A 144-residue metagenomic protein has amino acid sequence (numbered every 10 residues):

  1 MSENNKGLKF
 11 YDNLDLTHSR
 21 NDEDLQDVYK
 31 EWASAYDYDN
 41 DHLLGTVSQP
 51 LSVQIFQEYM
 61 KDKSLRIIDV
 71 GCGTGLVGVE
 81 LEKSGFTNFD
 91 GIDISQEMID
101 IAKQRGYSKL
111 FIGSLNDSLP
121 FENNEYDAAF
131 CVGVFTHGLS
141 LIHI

Functional and structural regions predicted by a protein language model:
S2-Y59: Conserved class I S-adenosyl-L-methionine
M60-R66: Short helix-loop-beta connector
I68-S118: Class I SAM-dependent methyltransferase SAM/SAH-binding core
L119-A129: A short acidic, Gly/Pro-enriched loop at the edge of an enzyme's catalytic core that lines a small-molecule cofactor
C131-V134: A short beta-strand submotif of the Rossmann-like class I SAM-dependent methyltransferase core that lines
T136-G138: A short His-aromatic
I142-I144: Conserved small/polar residues in nucleotide/adenosyl-binding loops
